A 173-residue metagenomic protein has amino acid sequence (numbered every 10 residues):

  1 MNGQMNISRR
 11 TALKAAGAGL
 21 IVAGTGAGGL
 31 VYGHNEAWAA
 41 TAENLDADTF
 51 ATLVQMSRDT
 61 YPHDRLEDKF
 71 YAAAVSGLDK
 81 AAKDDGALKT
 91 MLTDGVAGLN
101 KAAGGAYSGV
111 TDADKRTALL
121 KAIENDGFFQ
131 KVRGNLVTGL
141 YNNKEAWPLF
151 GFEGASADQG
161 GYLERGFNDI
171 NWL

Functional and structural regions predicted by a protein language model:
N2-I21: N-terminal secretory signal peptides and thylakoid transit peptides that target proteins across membranes
G3, T41, A106-Y107: Residues marking the start of alpha-helices
I7-T11, G24-H63: C-terminal segment of N-terminal export signals and the immediately downstream linker at the start of the mature
A51, Q55, F70-L173: Mature-region segments of soluble proteins
